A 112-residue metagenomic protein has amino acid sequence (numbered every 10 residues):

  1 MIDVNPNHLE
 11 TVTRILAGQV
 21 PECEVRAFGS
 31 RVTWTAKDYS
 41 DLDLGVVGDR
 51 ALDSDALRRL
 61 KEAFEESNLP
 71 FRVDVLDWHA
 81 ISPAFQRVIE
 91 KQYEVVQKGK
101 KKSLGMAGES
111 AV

Functional and structural regions predicted by a protein language model:
M1-E24, V32-D38, V47-V112: Catalytic core of pol beta-like nucleotidyltransferases
D43-G45: Short, well-ordered beta-strand segments
